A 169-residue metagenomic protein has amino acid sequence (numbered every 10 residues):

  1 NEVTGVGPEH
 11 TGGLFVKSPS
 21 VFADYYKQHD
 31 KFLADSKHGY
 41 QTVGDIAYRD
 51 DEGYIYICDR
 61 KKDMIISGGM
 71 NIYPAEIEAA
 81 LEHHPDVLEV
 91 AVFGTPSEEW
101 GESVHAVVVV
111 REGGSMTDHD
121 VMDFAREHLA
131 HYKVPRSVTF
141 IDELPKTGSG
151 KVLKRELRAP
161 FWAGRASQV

Functional and structural regions predicted by a protein language model:
E2-G5: Gly/Ser/Thr-rich phosphate-binding loop
H10-G12, S18-P19, A23-D24, K31 (+5 more regions): AMP-binding/adenylate-forming catalytic core of the ANL superfamily
V138-I141: General small-molecule cofactor/ligand-binding pocket signal
P160-V169: Acidic/polar alpha-helix N-cap and adjacent early helical turns within long charge-rich amphipathic helices/linkers
